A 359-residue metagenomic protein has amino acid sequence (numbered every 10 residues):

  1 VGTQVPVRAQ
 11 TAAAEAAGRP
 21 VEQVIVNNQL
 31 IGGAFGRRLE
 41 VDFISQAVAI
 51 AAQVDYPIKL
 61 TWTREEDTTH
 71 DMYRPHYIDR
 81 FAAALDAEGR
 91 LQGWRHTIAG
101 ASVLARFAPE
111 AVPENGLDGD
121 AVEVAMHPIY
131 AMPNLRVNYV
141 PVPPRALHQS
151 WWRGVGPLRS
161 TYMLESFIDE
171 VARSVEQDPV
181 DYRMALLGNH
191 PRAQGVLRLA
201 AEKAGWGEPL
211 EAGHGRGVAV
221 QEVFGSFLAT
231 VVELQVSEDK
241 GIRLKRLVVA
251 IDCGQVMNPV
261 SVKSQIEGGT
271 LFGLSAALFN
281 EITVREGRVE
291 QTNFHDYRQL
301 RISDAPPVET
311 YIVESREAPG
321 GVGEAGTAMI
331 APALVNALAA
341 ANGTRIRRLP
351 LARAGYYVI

Functional and structural regions predicted by a protein language model:
V1-I359: Cofactor-binding beta-sheet edge motifs in enzyme active sites
